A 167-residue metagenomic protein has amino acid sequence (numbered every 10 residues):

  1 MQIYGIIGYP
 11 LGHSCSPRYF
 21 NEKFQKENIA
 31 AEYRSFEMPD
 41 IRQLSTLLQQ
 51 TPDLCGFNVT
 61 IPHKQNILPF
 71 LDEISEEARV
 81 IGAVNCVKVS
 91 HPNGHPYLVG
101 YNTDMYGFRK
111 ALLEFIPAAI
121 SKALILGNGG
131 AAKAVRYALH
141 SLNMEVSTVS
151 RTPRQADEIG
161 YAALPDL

Functional and structural regions predicted by a protein language model:
M1, L54, A119-K122, N143 (+1 more regions): A general structural motif
Q2-F115: Phosphate/diphosphate ligand-binding glycine-rich loop within oxidoreductases
G8, G100-M105, L112, I116 (+2 more regions): Glycine-rich adenosine-cofactor-binding loop
R34, L124, S147: Conserved beta-strand positions in the Rossmann-like core of class I SAM-dependent methyltransferases
F36-M38, V149-R151, L164: Conserved beta-strand termini and adjacent loop/short-helix elements that scaffold enzyme active sites in alpha/beta
S141-I159: NAD(P)-binding Rossmann-fold cofactor-contacting core
D157-L167: Rossmann-like adenosine-cofactor binding region
